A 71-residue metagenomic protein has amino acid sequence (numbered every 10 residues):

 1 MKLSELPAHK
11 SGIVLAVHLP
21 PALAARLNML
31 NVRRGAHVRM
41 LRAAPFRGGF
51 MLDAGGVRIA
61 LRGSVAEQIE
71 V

Functional and structural regions predicted by a protein language model:
M1-V71: Compact, glycine-rich, soluble single-domain proteins
